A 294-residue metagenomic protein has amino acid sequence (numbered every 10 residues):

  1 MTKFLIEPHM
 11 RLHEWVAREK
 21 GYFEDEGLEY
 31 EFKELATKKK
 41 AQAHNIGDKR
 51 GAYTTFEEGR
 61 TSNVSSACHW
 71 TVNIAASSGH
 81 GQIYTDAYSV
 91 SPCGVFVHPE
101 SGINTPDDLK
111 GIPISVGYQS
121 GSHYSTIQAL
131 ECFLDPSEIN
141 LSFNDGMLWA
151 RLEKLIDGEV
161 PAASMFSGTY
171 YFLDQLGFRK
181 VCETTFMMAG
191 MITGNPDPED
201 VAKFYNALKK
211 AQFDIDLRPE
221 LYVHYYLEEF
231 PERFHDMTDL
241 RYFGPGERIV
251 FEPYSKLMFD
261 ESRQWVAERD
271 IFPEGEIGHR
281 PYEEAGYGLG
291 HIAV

Functional and structural regions predicted by a protein language model:
M1-P136, K180-T184: Short, glycine-/small- and polar/acidic-enriched structural segments that line small-molecule recognition paths
G21, R60, G158, G177 (+2 more regions): Short glycine-centered helix-capping/turn motifs at secondary-structure transition points
E34, W149-L152, M165, M237-D239 (+1 more regions): Ligand-binding pocket scaffold of soluble enzyme catalytic domains
K38, T71-V72, Y170, M188 (+1 more regions): Positions that flank functional sites
G117, S142-G146: Structural motif
M147-F230: Pocket-lining segment of extracytoplasmic ligand-binding domains
E199-E274: Secondary-structure end/capping motifs
A267-V294: Conserved C-terminal helix/tail region of periplasmic/extracytoplasmic solute-binding proteins
